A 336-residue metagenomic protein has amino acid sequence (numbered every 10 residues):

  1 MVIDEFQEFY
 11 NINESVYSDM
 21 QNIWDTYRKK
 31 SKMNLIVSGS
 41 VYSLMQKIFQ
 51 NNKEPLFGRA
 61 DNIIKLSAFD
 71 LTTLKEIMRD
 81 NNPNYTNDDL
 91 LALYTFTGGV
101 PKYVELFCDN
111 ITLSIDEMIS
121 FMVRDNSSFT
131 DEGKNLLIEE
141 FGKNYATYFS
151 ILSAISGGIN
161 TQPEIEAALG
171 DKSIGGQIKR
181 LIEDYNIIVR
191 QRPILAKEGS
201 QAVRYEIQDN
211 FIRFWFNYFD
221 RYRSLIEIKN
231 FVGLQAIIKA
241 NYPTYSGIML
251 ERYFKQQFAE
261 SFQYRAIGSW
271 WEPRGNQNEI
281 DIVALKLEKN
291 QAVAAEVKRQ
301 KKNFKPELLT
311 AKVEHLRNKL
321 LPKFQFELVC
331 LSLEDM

Functional and structural regions predicted by a protein language model:
M1-V232, A236: Phosphate-binding site recognition
Q201-M336: A cross-kingdom feature that marks ATP-driven nucleic-acid transaction machinery
